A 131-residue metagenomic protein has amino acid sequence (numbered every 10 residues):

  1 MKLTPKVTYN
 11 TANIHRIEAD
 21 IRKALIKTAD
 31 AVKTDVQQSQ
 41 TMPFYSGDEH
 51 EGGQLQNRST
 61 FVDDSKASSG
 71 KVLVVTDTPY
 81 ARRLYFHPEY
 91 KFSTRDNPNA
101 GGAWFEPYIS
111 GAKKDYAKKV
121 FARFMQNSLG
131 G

Functional and structural regions predicted by a protein language model:
M1-G131: Short, Lys/Arg-rich flexible segments
